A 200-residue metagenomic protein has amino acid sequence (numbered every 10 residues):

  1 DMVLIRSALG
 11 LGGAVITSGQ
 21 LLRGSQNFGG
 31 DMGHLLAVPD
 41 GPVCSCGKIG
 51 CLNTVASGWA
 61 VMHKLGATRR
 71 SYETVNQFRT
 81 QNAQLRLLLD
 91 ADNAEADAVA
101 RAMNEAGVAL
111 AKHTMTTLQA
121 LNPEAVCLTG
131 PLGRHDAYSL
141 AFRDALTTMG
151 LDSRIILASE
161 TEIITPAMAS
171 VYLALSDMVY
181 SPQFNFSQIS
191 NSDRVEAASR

Functional and structural regions predicted by a protein language model:
D1-A94: Glycine/GP-enriched mid-protein hinge/lid loop-to-helix segment characteristic of carbohydrate kinases
L52-R200: ATP-binding/phosphotransfer module of carbohydrate and carboxylate kinases, centering on a glycine-rich
